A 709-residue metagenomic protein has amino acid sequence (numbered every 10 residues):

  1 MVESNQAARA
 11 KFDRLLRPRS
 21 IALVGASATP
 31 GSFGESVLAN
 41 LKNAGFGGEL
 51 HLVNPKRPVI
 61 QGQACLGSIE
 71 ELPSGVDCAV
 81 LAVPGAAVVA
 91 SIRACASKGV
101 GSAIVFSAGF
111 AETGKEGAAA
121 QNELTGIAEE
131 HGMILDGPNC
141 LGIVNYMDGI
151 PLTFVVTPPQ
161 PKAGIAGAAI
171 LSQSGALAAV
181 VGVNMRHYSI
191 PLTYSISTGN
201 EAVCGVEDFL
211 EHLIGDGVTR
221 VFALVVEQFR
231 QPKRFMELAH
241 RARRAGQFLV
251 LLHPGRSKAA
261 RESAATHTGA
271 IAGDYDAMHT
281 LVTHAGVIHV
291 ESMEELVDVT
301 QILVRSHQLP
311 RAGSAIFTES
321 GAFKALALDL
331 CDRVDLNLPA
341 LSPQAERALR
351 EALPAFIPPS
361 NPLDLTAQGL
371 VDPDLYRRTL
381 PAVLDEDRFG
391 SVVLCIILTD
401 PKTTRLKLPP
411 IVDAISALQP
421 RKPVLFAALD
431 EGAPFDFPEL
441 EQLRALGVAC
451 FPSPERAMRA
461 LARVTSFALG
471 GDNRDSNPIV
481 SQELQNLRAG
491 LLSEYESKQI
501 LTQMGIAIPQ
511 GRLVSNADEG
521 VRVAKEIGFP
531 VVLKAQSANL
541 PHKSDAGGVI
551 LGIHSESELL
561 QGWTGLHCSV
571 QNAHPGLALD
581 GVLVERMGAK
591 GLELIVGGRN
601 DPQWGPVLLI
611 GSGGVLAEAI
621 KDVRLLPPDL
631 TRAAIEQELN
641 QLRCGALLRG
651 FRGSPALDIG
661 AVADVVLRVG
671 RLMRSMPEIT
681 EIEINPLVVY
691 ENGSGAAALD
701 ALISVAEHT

Functional and structural regions predicted by a protein language model:
M1-T709: Catalytic-core regions of core metabolic enzymes, especially those transforming organic acids/acyl-group intermediates
